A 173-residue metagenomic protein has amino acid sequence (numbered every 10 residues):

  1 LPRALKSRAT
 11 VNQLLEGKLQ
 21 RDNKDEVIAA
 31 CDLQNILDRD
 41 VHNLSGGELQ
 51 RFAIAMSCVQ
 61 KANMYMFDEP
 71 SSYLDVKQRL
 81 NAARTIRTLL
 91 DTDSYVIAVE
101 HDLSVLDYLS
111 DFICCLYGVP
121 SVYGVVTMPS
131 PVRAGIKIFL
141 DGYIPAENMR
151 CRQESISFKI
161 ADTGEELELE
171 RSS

Functional and structural regions predicted by a protein language model:
L1-G46: ABC-family P-loop ATPase nucleotide-binding domains
L1-Q20, H101-I136: ABC ATPase nucleotide-binding domain signature region
L49-F52: ABC ATPase nucleotide-binding domain signature region
I54, A82: Hydrophobic anchor residue at the start of the ABC signature
F67-P70, K77: Walker B catalytic motif
T85-A98: Conserved catalytic loops of ABC-family nucleotide-binding domains
V126-S173: ABC ATPase nucleotide-binding domains
